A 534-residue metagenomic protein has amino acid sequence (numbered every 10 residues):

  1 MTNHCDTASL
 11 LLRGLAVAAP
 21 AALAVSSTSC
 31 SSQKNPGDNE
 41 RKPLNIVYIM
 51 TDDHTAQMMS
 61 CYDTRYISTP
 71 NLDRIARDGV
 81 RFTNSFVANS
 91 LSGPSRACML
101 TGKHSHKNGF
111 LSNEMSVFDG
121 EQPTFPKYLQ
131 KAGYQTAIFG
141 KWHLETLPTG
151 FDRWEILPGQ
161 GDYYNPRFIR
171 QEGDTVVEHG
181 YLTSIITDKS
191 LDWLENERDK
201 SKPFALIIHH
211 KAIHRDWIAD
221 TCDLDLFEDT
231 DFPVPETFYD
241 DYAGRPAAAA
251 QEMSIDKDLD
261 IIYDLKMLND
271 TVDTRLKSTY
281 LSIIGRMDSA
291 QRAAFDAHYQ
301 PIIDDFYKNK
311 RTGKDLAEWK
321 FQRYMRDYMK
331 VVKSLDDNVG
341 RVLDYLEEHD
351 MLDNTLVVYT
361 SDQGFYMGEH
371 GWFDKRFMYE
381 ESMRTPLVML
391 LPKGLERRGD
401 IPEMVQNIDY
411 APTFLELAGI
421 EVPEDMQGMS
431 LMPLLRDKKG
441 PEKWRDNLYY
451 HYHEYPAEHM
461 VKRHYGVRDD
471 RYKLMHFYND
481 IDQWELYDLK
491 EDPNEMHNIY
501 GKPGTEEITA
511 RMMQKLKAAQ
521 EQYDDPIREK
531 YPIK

Functional and structural regions predicted by a protein language model:
T2-N3, L10-A18, A22, T28-Y478 (+3 more regions): Formylglycine-dependent sulfatase
K490: Residues forming the ATP-binding cleft of Hanks-type serine/threonine protein kinase domains
